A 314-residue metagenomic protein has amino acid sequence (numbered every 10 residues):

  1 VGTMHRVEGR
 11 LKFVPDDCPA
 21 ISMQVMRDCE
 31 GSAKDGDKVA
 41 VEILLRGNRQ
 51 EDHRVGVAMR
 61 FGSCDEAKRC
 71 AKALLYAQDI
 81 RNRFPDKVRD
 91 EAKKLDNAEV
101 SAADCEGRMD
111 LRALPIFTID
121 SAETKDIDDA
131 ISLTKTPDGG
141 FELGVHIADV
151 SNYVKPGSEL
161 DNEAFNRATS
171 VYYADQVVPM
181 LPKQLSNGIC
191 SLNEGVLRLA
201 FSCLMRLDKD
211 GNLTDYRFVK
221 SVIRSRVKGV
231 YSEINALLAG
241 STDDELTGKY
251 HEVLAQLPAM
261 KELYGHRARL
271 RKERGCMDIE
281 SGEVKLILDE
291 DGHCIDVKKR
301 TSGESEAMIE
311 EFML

Functional and structural regions predicted by a protein language model:
V1-G144, S151-V196: Charge-lined substrate channels and their catalytic hotspots, especially those that engage the 3′ end of RNA
V7-E8, T136-P137, L207-N212, L288-G292: Short acidic-glycine loop/turn motifs at beta-strand connectors
V57, I119, A148-V150, S241 (+3 more regions): Structured aminoacyl-transfer and RNA-binding surfaces used for tRNA recognition/handling in the translation apparatus
M59, G292-M308: Short His/Asp/Glu-rich catalytic/ion-coordination signatures at enzyme active sites or charged loops
K72, D86-D90, M109-R112, D215-V219 (+2 more regions): Short coil/turn segments at secondary-structure boundaries
D126, V196-A200, I279-S281: Short, solvent-exposed loop/turn segments at the edges of secondary structure
S170-E273: Conserved catalytic alpha/beta cores of large enzymes that bind or transform nucleotide phosphates and polynucleotides
A268-I295, E311-F312: Core structural elements
